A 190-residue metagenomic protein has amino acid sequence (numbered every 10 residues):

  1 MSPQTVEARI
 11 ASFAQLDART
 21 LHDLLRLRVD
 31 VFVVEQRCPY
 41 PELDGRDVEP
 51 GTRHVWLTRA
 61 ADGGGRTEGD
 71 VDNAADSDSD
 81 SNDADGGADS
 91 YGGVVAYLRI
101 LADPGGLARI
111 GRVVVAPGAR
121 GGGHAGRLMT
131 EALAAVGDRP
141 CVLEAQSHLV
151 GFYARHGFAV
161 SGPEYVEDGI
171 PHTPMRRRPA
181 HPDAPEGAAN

Functional and structural regions predicted by a protein language model:
S2-P50, H54, R59-G64, D85-S90 (+1 more regions): Short amphipathic alpha-helix that is part of the acyltransferase structural core
P39-E42, T52-L57, Y97, R112 (+2 more regions): Short hydrophobic/aromatic beta-strand element in the GNAT-like acyltransferase core that lines or flanks the acyl-donor
E49, G106, E167-P171: Short acidic/glycine-enriched loop/turn segments that link adjacent beta-strands
W56, D89-A102, L107-V114: Conserved beta-strand in the GNAT
G64, E68-A75, N82-A88: Intrinsically disordered, low-complexity tandem-repeat regions
V115, G121-A134: Conserved acetyl-CoA-binding loop-helix of GNAT-fold acetyltransferases
A134-S147: Conserved GNAT acetyl-CoA-binding A-motif
S147-P171: Conserved active-site alpha-helix within GNAT-family acetyltransferase domains
